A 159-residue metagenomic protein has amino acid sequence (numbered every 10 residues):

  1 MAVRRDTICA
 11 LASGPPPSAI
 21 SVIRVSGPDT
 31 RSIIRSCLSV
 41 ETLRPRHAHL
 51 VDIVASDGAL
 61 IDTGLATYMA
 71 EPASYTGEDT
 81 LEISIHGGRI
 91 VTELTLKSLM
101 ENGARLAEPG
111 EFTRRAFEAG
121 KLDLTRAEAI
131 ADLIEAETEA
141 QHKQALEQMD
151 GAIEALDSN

Functional and structural regions predicted by a protein language model:
M1-K143, E147, G151-E154: A glycine-rich (often HGG/GG-containing) alpha/beta subdomain
